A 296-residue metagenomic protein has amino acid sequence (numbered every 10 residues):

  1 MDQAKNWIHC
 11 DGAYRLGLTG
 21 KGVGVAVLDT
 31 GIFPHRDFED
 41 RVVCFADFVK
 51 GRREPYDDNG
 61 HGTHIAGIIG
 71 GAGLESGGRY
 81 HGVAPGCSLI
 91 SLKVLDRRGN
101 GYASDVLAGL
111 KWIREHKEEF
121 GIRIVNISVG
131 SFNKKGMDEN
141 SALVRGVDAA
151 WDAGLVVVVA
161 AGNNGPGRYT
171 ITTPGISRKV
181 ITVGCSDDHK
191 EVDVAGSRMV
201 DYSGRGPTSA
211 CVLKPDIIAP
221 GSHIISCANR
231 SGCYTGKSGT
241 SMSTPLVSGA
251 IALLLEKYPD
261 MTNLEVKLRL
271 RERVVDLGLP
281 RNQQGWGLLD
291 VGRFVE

Functional and structural regions predicted by a protein language model:
M1-G24, R36-D37, G136, D193-R198: Protease zymogen maturation seam
Y14-A26, I32-C44, R52-S104, F120-R123 (+4 more regions): Subtilisin-like serine protease catalytic core
T19, D148-D152, I218: Anion (oxyanion) recognition and catalysis
L28-G31, I68-A72, L92-D96, I127-S131 (+6 more regions): Active-site-proximal beta-strand/loop segments in catalytic clefts of secreted hydrolases
D29, G175-E256, D260, R293-F294: Extracellular S/T/G-rich loop segment that most often corresponds to the catalytic His/Ser-adjacent loop
P34, E75, N163-Y169, H189-K190: Active-site environment of divalent metal-dependent phosphoester hydrolases
A66-I69, I90, V94-D96, T170 (+1 more regions): Hydrolase catalytic cores
V94-K179, S209-V212, A228-S243, N282-Q283: Substrate-binding/access-modulating region of protease and related hydrolase catalytic domains
